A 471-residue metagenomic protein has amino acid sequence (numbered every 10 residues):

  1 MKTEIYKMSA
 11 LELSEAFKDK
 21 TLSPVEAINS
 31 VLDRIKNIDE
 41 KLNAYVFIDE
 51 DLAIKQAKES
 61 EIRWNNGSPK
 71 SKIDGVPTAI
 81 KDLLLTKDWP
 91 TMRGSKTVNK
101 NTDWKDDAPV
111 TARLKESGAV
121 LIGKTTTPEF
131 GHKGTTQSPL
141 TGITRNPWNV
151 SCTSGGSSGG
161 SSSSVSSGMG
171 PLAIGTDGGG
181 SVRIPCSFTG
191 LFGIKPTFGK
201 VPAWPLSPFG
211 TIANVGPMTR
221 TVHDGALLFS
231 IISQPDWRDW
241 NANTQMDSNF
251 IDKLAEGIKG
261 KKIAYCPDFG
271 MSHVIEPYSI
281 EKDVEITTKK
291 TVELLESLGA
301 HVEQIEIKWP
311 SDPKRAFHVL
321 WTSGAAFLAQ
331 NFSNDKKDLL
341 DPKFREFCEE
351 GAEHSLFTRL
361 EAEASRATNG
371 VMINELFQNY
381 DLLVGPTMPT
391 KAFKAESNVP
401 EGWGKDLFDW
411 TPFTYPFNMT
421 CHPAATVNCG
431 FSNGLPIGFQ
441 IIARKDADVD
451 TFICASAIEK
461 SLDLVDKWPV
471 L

Functional and structural regions predicted by a protein language model:
M1-Q56, N65, S297-G299, T358 (+1 more regions): An N-terminal boundary/leader segment
L13-D19, A79, V98-T102, A213-R220 (+2 more regions): Short, well-ordered beta-strand elements within core beta-sheets of diverse protein domains
P24-N29, K58, N249-D252, K282-E306 (+2 more regions): Acyltransferase
N37, E116, S166-F269, P277 (+5 more regions): Structural helix-boundary/capping segments
D51-K58, G118-A119, P128: Long amphipathic alpha-helix in the N-terminal Rossmann-like dinucleotide-binding domain of NAD(P)-dependent
I73-K96, A255-M271, I275, L320-N374 (+1 more regions): Short helix-loop capping/hinge segments that flank enzyme active sites or metal/cofactor-binding pockets
I73-V215, C266-D268, S272-H273, S323 (+1 more regions): Short glycine/serine-rich loop/turn segments
